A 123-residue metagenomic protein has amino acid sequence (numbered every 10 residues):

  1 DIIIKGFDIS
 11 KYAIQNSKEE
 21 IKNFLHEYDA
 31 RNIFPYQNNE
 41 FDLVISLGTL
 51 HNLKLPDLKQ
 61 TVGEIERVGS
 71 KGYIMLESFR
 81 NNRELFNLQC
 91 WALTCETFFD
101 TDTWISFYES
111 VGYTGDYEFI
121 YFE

Functional and structural regions predicted by a protein language model:
D1-Q37, L53-R67, K71-E123: Class I (Rossmann-like) S-adenosyl-L-methionine-dependent methyltransferase catalytic domain, capturing the SAM-binding
I45: A conserved beta-strand element that flanks and buttresses the S-adenosyl-L-methionine
T49: Conserved sequence/active-site signature of Rossmann-fold short-chain dehydrogenase/reductase
